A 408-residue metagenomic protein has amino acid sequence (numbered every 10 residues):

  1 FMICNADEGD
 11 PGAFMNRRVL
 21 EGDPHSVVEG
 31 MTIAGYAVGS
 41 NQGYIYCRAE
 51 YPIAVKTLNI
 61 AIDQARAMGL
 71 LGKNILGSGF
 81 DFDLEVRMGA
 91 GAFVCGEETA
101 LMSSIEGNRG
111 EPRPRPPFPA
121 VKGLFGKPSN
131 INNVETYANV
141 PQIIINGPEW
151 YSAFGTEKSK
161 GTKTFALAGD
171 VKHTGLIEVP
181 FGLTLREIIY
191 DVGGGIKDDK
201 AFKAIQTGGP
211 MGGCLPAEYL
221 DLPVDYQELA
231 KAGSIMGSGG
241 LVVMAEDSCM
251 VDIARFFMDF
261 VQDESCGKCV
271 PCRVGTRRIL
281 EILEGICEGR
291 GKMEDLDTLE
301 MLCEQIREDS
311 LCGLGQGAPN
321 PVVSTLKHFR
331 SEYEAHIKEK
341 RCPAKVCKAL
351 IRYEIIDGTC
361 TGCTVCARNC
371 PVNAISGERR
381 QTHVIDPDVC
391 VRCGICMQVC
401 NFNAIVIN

Functional and structural regions predicted by a protein language model:
N5-N16, P119-L124, A166-V171, G377: Gly-rich Lys/Arg/Thr-decorated short loops/hinges at beta-loop-alpha junctions or inter-strand turns that position
A6, N16-L20, Q42-G43, C47 (+7 more regions): Ferredoxin-type iron-sulfur electron-transfer modules in oxidoreductases and energy-metabolism complexes
D23-A37: Histidine-anchored nucleotide/phosphate-binding helix
G30-A34, G182-K197: Short amphipathic, charge-patterned alpha-helical segments
V55-F181, G193: Hydrophobic alpha-helical positions that pack around
S159-H173, V179-F181, L185, P343-V391 (+1 more regions): C-terminal accessory/binding modules appended to enzymatic or scaffolding proteins
G194-G209: Short loop-to-beta-strand transition segments
V391, I395, V399, I405-N408: Structured functional modules or segments
